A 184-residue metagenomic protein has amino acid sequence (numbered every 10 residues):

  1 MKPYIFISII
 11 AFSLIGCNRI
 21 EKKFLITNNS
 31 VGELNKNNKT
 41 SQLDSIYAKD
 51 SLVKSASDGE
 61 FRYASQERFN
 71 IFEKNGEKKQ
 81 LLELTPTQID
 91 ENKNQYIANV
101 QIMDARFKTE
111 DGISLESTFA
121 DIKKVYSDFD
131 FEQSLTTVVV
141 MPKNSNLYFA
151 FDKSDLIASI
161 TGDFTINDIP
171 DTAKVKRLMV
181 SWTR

Functional and structural regions predicted by a protein language model:
M1-K23: Bacterial Sec-dependent N-terminal signal peptides
C17-L135, N144, G162-R184: Short helix/turn-capping signatures at newly exposed starts of structured segments
A150-D155: Positively charged
L156-G162: Short helix/strand-capping connector loops at secondary-structure junctions
